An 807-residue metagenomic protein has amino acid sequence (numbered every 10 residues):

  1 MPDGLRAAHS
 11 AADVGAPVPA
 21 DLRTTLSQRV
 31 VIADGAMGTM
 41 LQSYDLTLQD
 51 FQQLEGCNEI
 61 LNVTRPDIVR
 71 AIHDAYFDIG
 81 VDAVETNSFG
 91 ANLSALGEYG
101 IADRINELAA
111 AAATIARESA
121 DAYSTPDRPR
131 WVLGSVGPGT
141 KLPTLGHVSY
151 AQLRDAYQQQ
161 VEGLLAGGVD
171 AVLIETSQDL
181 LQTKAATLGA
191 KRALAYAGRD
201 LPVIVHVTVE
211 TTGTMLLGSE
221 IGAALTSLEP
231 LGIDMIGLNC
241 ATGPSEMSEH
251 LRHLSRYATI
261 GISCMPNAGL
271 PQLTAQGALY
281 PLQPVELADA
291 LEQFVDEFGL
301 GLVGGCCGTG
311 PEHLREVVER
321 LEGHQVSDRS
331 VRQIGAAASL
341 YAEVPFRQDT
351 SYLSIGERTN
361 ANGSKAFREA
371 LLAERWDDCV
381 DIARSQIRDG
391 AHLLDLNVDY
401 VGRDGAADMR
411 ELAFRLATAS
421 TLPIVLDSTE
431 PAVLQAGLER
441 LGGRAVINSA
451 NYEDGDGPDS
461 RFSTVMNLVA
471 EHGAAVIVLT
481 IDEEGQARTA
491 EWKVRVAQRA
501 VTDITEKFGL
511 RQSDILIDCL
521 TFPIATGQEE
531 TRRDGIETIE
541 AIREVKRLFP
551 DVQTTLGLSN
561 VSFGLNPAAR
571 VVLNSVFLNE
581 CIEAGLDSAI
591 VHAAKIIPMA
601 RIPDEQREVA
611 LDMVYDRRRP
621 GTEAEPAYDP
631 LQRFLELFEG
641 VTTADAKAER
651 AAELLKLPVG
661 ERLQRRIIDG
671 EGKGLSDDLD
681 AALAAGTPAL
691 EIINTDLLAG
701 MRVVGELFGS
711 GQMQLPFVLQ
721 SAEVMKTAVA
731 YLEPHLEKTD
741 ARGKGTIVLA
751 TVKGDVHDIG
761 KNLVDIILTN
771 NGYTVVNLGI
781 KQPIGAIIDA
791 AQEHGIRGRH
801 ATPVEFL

Functional and structural regions predicted by a protein language model:
M1-L807: Domain-level signal for soluble alpha/beta catalytic cores
